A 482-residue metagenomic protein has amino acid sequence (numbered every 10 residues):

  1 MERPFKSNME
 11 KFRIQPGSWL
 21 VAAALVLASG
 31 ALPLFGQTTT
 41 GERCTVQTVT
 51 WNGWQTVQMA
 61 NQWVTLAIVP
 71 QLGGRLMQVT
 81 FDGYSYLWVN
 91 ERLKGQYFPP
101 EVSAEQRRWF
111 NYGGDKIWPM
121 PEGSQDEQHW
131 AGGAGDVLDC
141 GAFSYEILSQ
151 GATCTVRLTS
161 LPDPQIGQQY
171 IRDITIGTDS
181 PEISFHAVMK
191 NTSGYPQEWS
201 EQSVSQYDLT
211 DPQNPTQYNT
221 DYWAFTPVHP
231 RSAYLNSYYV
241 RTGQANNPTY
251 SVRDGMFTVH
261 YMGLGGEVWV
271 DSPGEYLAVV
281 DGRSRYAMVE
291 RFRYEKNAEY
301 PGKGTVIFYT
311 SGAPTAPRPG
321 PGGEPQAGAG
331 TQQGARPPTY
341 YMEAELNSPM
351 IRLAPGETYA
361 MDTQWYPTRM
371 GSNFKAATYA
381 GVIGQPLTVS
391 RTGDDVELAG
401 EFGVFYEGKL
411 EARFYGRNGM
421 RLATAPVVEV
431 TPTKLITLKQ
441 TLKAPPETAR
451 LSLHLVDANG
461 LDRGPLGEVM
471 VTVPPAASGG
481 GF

Functional and structural regions predicted by a protein language model:
W19-P33: Bacterial N-terminal signal peptides
Q37-N111, S160-P162, P212-P215, N219 (+6 more regions): Beta-strand-rich N-terminal accessory domains
Q37-W51, T56, P119-P181, D208-Q213 (+2 more regions): Extended, loop-rich substrate-binding clefts of extracytoplasmic carbohydrate-active enzymes
W63-I68, I183-N191, G356, L398-G400: Short, well-ordered beta-strand segments enriched in hydrophobic/aromatic residues
V64, G74-M77, R107-R108, T192-S200 (+2 more regions): A contiguous, surface-exposed recognition patch within enzymatic or periplasmic domains that forms
P70-Q71, V79-F81, S160-D211, D362: Acidic, contiguous internal or C-terminal segments within carbohydrate-active enzymes that form a structured patch used
V396-F405, A412-F414: Aromatic/hydrophobic beta-strand junction motif of beta-rich domains
A412-R413, Q440, A444-M470: Short, aromatic- and glycine-rich surface loops/edge beta-strands on solvent-exposed regions
